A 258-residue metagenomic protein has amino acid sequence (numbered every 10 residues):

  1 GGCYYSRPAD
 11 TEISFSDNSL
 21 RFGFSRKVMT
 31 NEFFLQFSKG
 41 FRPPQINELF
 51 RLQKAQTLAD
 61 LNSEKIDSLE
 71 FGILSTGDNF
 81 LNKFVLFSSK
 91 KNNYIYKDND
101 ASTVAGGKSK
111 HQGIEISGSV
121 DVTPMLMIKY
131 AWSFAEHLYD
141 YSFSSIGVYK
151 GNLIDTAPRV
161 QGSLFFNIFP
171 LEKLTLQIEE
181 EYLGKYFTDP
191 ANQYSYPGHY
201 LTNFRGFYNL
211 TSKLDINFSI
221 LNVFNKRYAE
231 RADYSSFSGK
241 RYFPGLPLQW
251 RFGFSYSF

Functional and structural regions predicted by a protein language model:
G2-Y4, E12, R26-E70, L81-N82 (+5 more regions): Surface-exposed extracellular loop regions of Gram-negative outer-membrane beta-barrel proteins, predominantly
S14-N18, K65-L69, T76-D78, S88 (+5 more regions): Residues that define the transmembrane beta-barrel architecture of outer-membrane proteins
N18, M29-F33, D78-N82, P124-L126 (+6 more regions): Outer-envelope beta-barrel architecture signal
F22-K27, F71-S75, I116-V120, Y130 (+4 more regions): Residues on the lipid-exposed face of transmembrane beta-strands in outer-membrane beta-barrel proteins
N31, D189-S195, T202-F207, K240: Short, glycine/charged-rich beta-strand-loop motifs at protein surfaces that mediate ligand recognition and catalysis
L81, L86-K91, A105-P190, F224 (+1 more regions): Gram-negative outer-membrane beta-barrel transporters
F87, I128, Y182-F187, F207-F258: C-terminal beta-signal and adjacent terminal beta-strands/loops of Gram-negative outer-membrane beta-barrel proteins
